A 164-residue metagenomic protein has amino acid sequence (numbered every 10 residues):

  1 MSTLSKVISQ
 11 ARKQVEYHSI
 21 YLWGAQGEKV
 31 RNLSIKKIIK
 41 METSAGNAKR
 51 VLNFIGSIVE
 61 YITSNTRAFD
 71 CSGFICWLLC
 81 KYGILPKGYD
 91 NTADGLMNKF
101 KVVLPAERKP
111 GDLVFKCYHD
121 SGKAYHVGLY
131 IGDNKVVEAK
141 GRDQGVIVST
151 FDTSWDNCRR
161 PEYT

Functional and structural regions predicted by a protein language model:
M1-I84, V137-A139: N-terminal capping segments
S2-I8, C76, I84-F151, E162-T164: ...with weaker cross-activation on analogous glycine-rich loops/strands in unrelated enzymes
W155: Adenosine-nucleotide cofactor-binding segment
C158-R159: Mobile-element integrase/transposase regions, centering on the N-terminal DNA-binding/Zn-coordinating module
